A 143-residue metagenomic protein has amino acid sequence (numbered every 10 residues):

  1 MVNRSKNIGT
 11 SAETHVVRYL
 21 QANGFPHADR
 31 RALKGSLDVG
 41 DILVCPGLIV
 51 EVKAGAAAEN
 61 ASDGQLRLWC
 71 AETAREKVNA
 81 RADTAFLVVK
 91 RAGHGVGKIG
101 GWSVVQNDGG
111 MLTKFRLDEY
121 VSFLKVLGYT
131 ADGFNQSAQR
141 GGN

Functional and structural regions predicted by a protein language model:
M1-N143: Catalytic phosphate/metal-binding cores of nucleic-acid and nucleotide-processing enzymes, i.e., regions that mediate
